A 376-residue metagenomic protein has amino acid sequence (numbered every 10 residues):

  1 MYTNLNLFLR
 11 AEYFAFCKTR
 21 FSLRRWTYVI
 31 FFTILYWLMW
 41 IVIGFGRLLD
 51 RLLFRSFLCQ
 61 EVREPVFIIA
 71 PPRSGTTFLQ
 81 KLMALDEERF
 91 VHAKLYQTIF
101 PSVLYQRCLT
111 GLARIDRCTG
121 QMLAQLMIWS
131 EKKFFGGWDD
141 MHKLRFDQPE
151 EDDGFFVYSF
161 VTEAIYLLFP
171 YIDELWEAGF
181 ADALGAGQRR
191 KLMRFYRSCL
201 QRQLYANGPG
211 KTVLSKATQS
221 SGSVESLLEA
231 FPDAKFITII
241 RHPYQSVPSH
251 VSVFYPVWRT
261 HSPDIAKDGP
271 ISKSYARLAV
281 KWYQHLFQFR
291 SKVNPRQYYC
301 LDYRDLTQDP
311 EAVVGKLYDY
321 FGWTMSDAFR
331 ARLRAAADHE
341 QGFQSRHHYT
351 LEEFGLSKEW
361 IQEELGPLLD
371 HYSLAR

Functional and structural regions predicted by a protein language model:
M1-I43, S56-F57, L175-M193, L204-N207 (+1 more regions): PAPS-dependent sulfotransferases, especially Golgi type II membrane carbohydrate sulfotransferases
R47-P71, T98-V103, R107-L109: N-terminal signal-anchor transmembrane helix
I68-E88: Glycine-rich phosphate-binding P-loop
I69-P71, L214-T218, Y303: Short His-Asn-centered micro-motif
D86-Y96: Post-Walker A helix-loop "phosphate-sensing" segment adjacent to the P-loop in P-loop NTPases
I99-V213: PAPS-dependent sulfation machinery
Y205, P209-D233: Flexible, glycine/threonine-enriched loop-and-boundary segments that flank and lead into catalytic domains of large
A217, L227-S252: Conserved phosphate-donor/acceptor-positioning beta-strand/loop module used by diverse small-molecule
